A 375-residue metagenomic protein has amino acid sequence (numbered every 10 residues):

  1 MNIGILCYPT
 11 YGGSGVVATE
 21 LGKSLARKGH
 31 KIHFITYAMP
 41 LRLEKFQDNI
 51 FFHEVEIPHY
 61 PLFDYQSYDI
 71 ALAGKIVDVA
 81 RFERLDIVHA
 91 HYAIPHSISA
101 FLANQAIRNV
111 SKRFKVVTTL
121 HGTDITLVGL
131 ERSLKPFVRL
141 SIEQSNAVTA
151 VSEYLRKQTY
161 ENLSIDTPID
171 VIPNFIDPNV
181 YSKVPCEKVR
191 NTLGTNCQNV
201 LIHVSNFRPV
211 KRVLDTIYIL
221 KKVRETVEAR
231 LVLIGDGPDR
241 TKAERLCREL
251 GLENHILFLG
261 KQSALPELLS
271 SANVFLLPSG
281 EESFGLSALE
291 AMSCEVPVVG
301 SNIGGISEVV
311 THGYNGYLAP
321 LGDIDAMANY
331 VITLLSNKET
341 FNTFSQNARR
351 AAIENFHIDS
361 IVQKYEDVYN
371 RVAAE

Functional and structural regions predicted by a protein language model:
C7-Y11, K23-Y68: N-terminal strand-loop element at the rim of the active site of nucleotide-sugar-dependent glycosyltransferases
T149, G194-L220: Conserved donor-binding/catalytic core segment of Leloir-type glycosyltransferases
Y154, F175: Carbohydrate-associated surface elements
S182-T195: A short helix/loop element that forms part of the nucleotide-sugar donor recognition site in Leloir-type
E244-G260: Nucleotide-activated donor-binding/catalytic signature segment of Leloir-type glycosyltransferases, i.e., the conserved
K261, G280: Aromatic "clamp/platform" in nucleotide-sugar-dependent glycosyltransferases that forms part of the donor/acceptor
P297-G300, V310: Short hydrophobic beta-strand element within catalytic cores of glycosyltransferases and related nucleotide-activated
H312-G313, Y317-I324, T333-K338: Conserved acidic donor-binding segment of nucleotide-sugar-dependent glycosyltransferases
